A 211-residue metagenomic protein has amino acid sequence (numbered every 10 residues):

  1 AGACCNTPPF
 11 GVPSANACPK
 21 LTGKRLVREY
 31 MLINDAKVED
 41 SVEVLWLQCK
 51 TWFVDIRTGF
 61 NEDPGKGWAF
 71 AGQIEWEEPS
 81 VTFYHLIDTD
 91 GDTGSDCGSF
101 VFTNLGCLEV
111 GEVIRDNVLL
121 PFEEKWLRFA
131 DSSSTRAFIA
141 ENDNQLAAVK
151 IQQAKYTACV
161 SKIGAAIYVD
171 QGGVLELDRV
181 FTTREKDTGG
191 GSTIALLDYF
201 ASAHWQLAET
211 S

Functional and structural regions predicted by a protein language model:
G2-A69, T82-S211: Lipid interaction determinants
